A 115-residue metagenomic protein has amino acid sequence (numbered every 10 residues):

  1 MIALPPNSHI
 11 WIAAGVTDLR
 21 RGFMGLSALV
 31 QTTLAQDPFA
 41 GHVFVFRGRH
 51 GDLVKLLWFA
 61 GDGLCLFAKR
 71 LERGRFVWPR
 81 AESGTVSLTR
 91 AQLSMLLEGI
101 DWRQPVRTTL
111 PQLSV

Functional and structural regions predicted by a protein language model:
M1-V115: Polybasic/polar functional segments that serve as interface/processing modules
